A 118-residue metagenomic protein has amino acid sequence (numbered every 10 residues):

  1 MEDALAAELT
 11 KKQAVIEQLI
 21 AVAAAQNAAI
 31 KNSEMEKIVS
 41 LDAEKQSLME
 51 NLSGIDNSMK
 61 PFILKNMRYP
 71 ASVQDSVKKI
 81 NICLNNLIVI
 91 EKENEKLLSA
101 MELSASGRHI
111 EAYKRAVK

Functional and structural regions predicted by a protein language model:
M1-N86: Extended, charge-rich alpha-helical scaffolding segments
P70-K118: Short terminal interaction segments
